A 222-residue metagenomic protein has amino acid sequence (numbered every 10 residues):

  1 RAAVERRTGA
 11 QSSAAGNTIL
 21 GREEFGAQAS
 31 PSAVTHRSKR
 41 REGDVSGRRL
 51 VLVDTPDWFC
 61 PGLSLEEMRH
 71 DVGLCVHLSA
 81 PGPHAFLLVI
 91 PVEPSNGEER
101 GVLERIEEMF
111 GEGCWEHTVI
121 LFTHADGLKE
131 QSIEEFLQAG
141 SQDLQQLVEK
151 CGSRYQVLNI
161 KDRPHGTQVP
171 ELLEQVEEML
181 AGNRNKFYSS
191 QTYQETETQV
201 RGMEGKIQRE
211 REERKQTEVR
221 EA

Functional and structural regions predicted by a protein language model:
R1-V45, L50-L52, C60-E67, G101-R105 (+2 more regions): C-terminal non-catalytic interaction/localization modules
V51-D54, P83: Short, basic/glycine-rich phosphate-binding loops at helix/coil junctions that contact nucleotide phosphates
P56, V92-E93, A125: Conserved Walker B
S64-P94, L103-L121: Inter-motif core of Ras-like GTPase G domains
E98: Metal-dependent catalytic neighborhoods of phosphoester/phosphodiester hydrolases
